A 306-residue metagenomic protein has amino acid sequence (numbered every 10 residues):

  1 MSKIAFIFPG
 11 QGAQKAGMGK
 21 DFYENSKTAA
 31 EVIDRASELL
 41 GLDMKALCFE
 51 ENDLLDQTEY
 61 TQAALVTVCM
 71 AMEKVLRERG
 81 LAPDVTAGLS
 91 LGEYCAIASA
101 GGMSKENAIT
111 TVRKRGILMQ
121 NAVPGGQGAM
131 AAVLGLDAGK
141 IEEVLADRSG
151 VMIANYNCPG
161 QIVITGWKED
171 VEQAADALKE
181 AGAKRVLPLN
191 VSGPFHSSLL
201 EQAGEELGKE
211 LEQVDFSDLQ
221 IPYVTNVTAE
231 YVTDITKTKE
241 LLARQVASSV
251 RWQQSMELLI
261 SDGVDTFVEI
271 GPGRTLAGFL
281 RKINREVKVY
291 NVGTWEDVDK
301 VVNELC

Functional and structural regions predicted by a protein language model:
S2-K140, R185, L189, T266-V298: FabD-like malonyl-/acyl-CoA
K3-A5, Q213, S217-T225, A229-Y231 (+4 more regions): Cys-dependent protein tyrosine phosphatase-like superfamily
Q11-A13, A100-A247: Alpha/beta catalytic cores of group-transfer enzymes, especially the acyltransferase/condensing modules of polyketide
T28, T67-V68, D170, E206 (+1 more regions): Charged catalytic carboxylate motif
C48, L145, A175, L280 (+1 more regions): Short, flexible helix/strand-to-coil boundary loops that buttress conserved ligand/catalytic motifs in alpha/beta
A64-M70, Q245-W252: A short, flexible low-complexity segment enriched in Lys/Arg and Gly/Pro that occurs in N-terminal basic tails
R77, K179, I260-G263: Non-catalytic positions within long, well-ordered alpha-helices that form the structural scaffold/packing of enzyme
